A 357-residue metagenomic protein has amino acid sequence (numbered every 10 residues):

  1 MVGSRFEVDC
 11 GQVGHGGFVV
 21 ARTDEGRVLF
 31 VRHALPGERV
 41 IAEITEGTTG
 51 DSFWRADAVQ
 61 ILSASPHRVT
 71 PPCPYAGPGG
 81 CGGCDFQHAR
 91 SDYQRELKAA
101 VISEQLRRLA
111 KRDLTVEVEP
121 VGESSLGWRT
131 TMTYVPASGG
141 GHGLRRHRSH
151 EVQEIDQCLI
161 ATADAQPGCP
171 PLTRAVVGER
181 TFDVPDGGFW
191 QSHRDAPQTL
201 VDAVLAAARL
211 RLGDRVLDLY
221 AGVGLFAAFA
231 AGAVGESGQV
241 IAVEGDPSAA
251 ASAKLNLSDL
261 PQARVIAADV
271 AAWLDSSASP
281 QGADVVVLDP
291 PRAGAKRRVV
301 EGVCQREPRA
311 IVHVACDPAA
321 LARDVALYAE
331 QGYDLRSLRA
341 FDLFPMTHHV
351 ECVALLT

Functional and structural regions predicted by a protein language model:
M1-G77, S149: Terminal RNA-binding accessory module
M1-S4, C169-T357: Rossmann-like S-adenosyl-L-methionine
Q12, A56, L126-D195: Non-catalytic substrate-recognition/targeting regions of SAM-dependent transferases
I41-E43, T133, L217: Hydrophobic beta-strand signal
C73, C81-C84, C316: Short cysteine clusters
G79, F86-V101: Iron-sulfur (Fe-S) cluster-binding segments and ferredoxin-like electron-carrier domains, especially [2Fe-2S]
K98-K111, A163-D164: A short, contiguous, amphipathic alpha-helix enriched in charged residues
V118-S124, A340-L343: Short, solvent-exposed loop/turn elements at beta->coil junctions and helix N-caps that rim active or binding pockets
